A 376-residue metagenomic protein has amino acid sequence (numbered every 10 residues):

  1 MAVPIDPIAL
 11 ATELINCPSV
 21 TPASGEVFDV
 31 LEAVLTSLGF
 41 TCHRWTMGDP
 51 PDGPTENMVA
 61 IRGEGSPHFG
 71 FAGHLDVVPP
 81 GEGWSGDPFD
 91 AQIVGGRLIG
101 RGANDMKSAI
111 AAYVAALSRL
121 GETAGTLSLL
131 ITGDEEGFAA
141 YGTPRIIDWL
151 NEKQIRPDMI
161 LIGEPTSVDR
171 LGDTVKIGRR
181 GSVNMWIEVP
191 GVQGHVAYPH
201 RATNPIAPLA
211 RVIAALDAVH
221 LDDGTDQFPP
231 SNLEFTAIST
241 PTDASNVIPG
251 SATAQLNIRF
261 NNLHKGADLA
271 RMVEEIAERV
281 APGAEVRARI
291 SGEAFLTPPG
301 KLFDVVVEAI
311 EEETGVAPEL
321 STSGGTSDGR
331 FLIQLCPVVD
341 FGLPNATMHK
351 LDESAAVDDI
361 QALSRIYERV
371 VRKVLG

Functional and structural regions predicted by a protein language model:
M1-A2, P79, P165-R170, I177 (+1 more regions): Metal-dependent amide/peptide-bond hydrolase catalytic core, centered on the "pita-bread" metallohydrolase fold
A2-R101, E122-A124: Acidic/His- and Gly-rich active-site-bordering loop/insert found across diverse amide/peptide-bond hydrolases
H43, F69-F71, L130, L161 (+1 more regions): Hydrophobic/aromatic beta-strand patches that form the interior of the parallel beta-sheet core in alpha/beta enzyme
T46, I131, A288-I290: Residue-level recognition of beta-strand->loop/alpha-helix junctions
V94-G96, A116-L129, K153-R156, L216-T225 (+1 more regions): Phosphate-handling active-site elements
G96-A112, H195: Glycine/serine-rich anion-binding loops at beta->alpha junctions that coordinate negatively charged ligand groups
M106-G178: Acidic/histidine-rich catalytic neighborhood of metal-dependent amide-processing enzymes
